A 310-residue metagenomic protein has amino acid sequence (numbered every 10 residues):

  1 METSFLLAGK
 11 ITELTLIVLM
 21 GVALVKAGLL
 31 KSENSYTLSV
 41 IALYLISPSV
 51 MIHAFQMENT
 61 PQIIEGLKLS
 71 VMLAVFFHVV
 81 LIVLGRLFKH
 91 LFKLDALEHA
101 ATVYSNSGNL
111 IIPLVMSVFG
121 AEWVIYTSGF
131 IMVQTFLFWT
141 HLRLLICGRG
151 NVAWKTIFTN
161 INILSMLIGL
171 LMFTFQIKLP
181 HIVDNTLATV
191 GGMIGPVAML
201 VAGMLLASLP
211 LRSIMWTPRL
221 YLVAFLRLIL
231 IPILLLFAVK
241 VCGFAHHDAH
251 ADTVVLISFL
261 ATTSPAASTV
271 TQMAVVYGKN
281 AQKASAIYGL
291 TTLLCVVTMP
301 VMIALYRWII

Functional and structural regions predicted by a protein language model:
M1-I310: Alpha-helical transmembrane segments of multi-pass small-molecule/ion transporters
